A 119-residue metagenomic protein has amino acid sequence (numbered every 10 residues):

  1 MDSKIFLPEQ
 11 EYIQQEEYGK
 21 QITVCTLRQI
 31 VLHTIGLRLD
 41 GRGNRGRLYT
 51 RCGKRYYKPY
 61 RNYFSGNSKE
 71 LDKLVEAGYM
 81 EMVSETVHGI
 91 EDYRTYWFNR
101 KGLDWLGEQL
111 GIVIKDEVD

Functional and structural regions predicted by a protein language model:
D2-K69: Short amphipathic alpha-helical interface segments
T23-V24, K73, G89: Generic structural signal for beta-strand residues in well-ordered domains
V31, M80, Y96-F98: Hydrophobic beta-strand residues in large extracellular and virion-surface proteins
R38, R42, G78, L110-V113 (+1 more regions): Short, flexible helical or helix-coil boundary motifs
P59-V83, Y93: Short amphipathic alpha-helical interaction segments
G89-D119: Short, amphipathic alpha-helical interaction segments positioned at domain boundaries
